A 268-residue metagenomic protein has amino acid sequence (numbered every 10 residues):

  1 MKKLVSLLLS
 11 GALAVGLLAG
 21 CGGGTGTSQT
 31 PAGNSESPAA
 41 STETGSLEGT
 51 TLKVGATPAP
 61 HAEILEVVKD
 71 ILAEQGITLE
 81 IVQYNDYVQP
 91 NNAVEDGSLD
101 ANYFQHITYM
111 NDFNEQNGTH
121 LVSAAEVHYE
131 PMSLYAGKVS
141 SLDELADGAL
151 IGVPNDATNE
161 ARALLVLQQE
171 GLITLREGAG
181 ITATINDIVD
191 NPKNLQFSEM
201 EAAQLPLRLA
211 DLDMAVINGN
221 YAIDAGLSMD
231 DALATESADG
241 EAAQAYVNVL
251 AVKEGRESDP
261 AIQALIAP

Functional and structural regions predicted by a protein language model:
M1-T51: Short, low-complexity disordered leader/linker segments with a strong preference for bacterial N-terminal type II
L47-A59, I77-Q83, L150-I151: Short, well-ordered beta-strand elements
I81-N92, G180-L207: Short helix-initiation/N-cap motifs at beta->coil->alpha
Y87-G118, S140, I223-G226: Pocket-flanking alpha-helical
E95-Q105, A149, L172, K193-Q196 (+1 more regions): Alpha-to-beta junction loops
D112-A124, K138-V139, D211, V216 (+1 more regions): Ligand-binding "clamshell"
A124-I173: A conserved helix-loop-strand patch within extracytoplasmic ligand-binding domains of the periplasmic binding
P131-L142, Y246-A261: A bilobed periplasmic-binding-protein/Venus flytrap-type ligand-binding module shared by bacterial periplasmic
